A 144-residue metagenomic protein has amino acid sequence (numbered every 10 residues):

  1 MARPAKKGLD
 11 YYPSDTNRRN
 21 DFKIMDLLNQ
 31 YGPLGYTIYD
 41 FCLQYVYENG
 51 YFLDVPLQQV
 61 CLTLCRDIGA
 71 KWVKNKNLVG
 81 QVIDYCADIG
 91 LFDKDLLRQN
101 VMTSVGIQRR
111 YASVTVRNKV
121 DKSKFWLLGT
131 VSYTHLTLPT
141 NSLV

Functional and structural regions predicted by a protein language model:
M1-P13, L62, G69-L136, S142: Winged-helix/helix-turn-helix nucleic-acid-interaction surface
P4-N49: Short recognition helix of helix-turn-helix/winged-helix DNA-binding domains
N20-I24, L64-G69: Short acidic (Asp/Glu) patches
G32-Y36, L53-L57, W72-G80: Alpha-helix N-cap/helix-initiation sites
I38, N141-L143: Single-pass alpha-helical membrane anchors
C42-V46, I68, G90: Generic structural signal for hydrophobic core residues of well-folded globular domains
G50-R66: Short acidic, hydrophobic short linear motifs in intrinsically disordered regions
